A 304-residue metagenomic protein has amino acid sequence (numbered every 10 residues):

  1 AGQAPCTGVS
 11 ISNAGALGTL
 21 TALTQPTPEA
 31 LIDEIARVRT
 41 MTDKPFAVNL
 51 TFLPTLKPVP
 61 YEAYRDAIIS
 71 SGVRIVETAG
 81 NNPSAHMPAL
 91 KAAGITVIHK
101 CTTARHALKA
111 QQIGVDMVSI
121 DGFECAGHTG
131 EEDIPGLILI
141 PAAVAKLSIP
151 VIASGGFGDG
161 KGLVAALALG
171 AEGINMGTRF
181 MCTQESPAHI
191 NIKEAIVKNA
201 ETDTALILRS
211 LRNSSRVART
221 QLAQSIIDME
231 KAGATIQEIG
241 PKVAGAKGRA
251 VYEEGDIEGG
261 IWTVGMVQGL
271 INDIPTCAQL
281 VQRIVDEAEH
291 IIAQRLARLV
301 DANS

Functional and structural regions predicted by a protein language model:
A1-L147: Active-site entrance/lid segments in N-terminal catalytic domains of soluble metabolic enzymes
G130-G136, I140-I152, G158-S304: Conserved active-site-proximal phosphate/metal-binding subdomains
